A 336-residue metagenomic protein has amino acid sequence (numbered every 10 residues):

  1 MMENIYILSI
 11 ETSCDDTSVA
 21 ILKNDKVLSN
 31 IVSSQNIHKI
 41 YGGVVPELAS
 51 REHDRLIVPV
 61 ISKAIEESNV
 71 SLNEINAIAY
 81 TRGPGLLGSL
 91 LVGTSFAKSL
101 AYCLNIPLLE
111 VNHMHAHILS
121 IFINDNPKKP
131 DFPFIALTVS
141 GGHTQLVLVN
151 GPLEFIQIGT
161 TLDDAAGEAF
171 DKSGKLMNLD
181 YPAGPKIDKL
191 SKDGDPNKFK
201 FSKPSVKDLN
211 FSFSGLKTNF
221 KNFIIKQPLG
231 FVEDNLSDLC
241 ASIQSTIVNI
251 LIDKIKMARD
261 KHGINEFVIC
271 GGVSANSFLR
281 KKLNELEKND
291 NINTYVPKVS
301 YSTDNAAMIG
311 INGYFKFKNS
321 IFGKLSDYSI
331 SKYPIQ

Functional and structural regions predicted by a protein language model:
M2-E3, V111-F134, N312: Conserved phosphate-binding catalytic cores of ATP/NTP-utilizing and phosphoryl-transfer enzymes
N4-P84, H113, H117: N-terminal beta-alpha supersecondary unit
T17-L22, A136-T138, T144-L148: Short beta-strand scaffold segments in enzyme catalytic cores
S71, D188-F267, N276-D290, F317-S320 (+1 more regions): A contiguous, well-structured pocket-lining segment that forms one wall/lid of small-molecule binding clefts in soluble
L72-R82, G263-V273, Y295-K298: Short glycine-rich phosphate-binding loop at a beta-alpha junction
E110-V111, F267, N284-M308: Conserved phosphate-binding/catalytic loops in two-lobed NTP-binding clefts
H117-L119, P297-Q336: Glycine-rich phosphate-binding/hydrolytic loop that grips phosphoryl groups
N150-D193, T218, N222-P228: Glycine-rich phosphate-binding loop plus the immediately following alpha-helix
